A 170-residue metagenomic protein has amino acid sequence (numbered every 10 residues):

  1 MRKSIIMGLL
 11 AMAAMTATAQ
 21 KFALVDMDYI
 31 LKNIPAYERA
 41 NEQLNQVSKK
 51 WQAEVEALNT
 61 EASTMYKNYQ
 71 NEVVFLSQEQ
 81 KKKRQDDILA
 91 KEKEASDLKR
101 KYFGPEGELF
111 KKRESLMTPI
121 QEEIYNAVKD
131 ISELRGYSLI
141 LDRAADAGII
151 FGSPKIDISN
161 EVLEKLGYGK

Functional and structural regions predicted by a protein language model:
M1-S4: Positively charged n-region of N-terminal signal peptides that target proteins for export
I6, L10-T18: Hydrophobic h-region of N-terminal signal peptides that target proteins for export in Gram-negative bacteria
Q20-R135, L139-A147, G169-K170: Amphipathic alpha-helical segments
I150-F151: Short, exposed beta-strand-loop hairpins at the edges of beta-sheets in extracellular/periplasmic proteins
